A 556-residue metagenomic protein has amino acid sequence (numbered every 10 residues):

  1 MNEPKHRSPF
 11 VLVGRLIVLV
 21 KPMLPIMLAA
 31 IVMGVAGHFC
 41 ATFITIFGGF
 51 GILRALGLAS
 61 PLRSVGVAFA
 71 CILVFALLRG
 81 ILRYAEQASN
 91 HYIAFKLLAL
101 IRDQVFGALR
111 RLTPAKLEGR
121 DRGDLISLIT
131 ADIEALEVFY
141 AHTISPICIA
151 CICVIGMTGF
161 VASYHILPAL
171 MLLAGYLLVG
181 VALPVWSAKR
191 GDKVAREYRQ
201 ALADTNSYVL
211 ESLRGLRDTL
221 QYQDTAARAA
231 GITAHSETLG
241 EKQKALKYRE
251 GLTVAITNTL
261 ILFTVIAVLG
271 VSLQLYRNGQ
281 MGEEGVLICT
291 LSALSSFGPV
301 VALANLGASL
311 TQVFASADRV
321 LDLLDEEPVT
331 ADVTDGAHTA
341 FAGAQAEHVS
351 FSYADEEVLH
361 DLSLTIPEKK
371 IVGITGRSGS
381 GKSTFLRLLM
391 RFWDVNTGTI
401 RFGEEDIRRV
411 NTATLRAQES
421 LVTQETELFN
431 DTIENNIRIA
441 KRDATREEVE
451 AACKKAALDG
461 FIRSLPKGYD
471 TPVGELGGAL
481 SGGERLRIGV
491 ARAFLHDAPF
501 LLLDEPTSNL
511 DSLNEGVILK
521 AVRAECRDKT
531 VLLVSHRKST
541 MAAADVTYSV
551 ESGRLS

Functional and structural regions predicted by a protein language model:
M1-A41, P61-A68, E86, N90 (+12 more regions): Membrane-integrated ABC transporters
N2-R7, S89, F95, D103-S127 (+6 more regions): Short intracellular "coupling" helices and adjacent cytoplasmic loop segments at the cytosolic face of multi-pass
I17-P25, R111-A115, A131-Y140, I144 (+11 more regions): An intracellular "coupling" helix at the cytosolic face of ABC transporter transmembrane type-1 domains
P22, I26-F39, H142-E197, G270-M281: Transmembrane helices of ABC transporter permease
M27-L82, S163-L167, E283: Transmembrane helix-loop-helix hairpins at lipid-water interfaces of multipass membrane proteins, especially the type-1
R54-A68, F160-A174, R249-D318, L323-L324: Helix-loop-helix
A88-G107, C148-I149, L172-R217, D224 (+6 more regions): Cytoplasmic coupling helices
T339-S556: ABC-type nucleotide-binding domain
